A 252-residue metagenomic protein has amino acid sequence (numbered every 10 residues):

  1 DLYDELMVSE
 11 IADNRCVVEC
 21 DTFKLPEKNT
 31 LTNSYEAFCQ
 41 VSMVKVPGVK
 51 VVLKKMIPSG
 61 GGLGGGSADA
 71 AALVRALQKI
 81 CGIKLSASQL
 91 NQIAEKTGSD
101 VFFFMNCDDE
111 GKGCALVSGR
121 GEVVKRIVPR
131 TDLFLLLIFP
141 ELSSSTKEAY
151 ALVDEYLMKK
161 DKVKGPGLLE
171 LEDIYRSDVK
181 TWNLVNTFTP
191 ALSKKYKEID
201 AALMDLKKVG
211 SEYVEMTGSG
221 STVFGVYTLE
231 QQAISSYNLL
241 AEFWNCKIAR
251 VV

Functional and structural regions predicted by a protein language model:
D1-G61, K79-S88, C114, T131 (+1 more regions): ATP-binding N-lobe of GHMP and related small-molecule kinases
A12-L25, L73, E95, Y175-V185: Short, basic/glycine-rich phosphate-binding loops at helix/coil junctions that contact nucleotide phosphates
C16, N106, E110-Y213, T228-W244 (+1 more regions): Conserved, helical-rich catalytic subdomain that frames metal- and/or nucleotide-binding sites in enzyme alpha/beta
G61-A87, N91-A94, F103-M105: DPxDG-like acidic metal-binding loop motif
G65-G66, M216-S221: Glycine-rich beta-strand-to-loop/alpha-helix junction loops that act as flexible
S86-T97, T181, I234-N238: Short, well-structured alpha-helical segments that form the helix of a local strand-helix-strand
G220-T228: N-terminal pre-core extensions flanking Radical SAM catalytic domains
